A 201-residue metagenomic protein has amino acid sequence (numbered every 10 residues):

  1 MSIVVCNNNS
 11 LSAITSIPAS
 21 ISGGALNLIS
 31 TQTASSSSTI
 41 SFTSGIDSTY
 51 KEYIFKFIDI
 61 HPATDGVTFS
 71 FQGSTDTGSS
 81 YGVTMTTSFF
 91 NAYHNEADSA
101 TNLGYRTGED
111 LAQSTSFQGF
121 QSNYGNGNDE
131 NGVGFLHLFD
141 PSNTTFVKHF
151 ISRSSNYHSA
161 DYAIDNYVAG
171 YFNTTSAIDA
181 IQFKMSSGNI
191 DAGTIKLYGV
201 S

Functional and structural regions predicted by a protein language model:
S2-S201: Surface-exposed molecular-recognition determinants
